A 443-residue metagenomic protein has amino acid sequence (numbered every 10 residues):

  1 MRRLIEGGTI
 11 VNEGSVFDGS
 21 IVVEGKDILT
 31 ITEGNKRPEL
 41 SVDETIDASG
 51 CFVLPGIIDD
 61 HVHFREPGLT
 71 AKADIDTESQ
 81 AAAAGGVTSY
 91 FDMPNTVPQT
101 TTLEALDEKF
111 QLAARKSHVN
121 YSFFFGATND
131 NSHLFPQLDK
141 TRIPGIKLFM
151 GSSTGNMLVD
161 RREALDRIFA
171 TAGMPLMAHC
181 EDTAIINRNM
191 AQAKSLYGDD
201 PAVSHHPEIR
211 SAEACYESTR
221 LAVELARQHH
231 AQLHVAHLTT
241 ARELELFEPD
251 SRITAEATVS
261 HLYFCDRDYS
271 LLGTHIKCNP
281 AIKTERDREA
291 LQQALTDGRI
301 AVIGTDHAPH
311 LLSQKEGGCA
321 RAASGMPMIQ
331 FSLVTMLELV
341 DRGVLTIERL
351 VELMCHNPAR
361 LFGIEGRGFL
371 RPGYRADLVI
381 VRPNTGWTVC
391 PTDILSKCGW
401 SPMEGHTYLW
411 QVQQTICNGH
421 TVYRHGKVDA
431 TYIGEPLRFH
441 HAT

Functional and structural regions predicted by a protein language model:
M1-P55: Histidine-rich, glycine-flanked metal-binding segment
G8, I21, K26, G50 (+15 more regions): Divalent metal-coordination and catalytic microenvironments
G8, P372-R438: C-terminal cap of metal-dependent C-N hydrolases
C51-K116: Metal-associated gating/positioning segment near the N- to mid-region
G56-P67, M177-E181, L238, T305: Histidine-centered catalytic micro-motifs
Q111-A127: A glycine-rich helix N-cap at a beta->alpha junction
H133-I303: Histidine/acidic residue-rich metal-binding segments in metalloenzymes
D200-L221, L225-H230, H275, T296-D297 (+2 more regions): His/Asp/Glu-enriched, well-ordered alpha-helical/loop segment that forms or immediately abuts the divalent-metal
